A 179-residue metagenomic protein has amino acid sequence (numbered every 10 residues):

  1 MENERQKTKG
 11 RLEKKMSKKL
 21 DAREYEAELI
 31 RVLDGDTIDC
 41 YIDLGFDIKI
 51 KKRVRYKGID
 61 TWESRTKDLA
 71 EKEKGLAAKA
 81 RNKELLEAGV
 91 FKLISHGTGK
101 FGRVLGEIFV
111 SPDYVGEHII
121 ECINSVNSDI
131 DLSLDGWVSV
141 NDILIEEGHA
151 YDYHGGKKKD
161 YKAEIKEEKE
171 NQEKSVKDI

Functional and structural regions predicted by a protein language model:
M1-I179: Small beta-barrel nucleic-acid-binding modules, primarily SNase/OB-fold domains and secondarily Tudor-like barrels
